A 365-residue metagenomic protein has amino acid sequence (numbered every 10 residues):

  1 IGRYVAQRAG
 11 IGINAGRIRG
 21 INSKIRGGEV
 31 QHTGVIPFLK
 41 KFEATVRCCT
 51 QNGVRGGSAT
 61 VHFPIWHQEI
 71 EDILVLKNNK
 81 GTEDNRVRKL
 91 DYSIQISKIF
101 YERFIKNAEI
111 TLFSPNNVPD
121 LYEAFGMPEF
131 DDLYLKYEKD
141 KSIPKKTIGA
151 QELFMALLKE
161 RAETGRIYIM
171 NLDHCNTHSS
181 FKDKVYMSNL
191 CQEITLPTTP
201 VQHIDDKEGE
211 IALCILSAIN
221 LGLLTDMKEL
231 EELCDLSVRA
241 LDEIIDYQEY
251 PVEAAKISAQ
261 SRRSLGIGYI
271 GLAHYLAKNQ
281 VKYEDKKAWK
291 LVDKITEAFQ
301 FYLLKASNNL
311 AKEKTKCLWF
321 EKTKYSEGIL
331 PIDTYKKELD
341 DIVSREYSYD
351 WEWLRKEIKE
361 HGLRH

Functional and structural regions predicted by a protein language model:
I1-G27, V35-F38, C48-N52, E160-A259 (+1 more regions): Function-dense linear segments that define catalytic or interfacial modules in macromolecule-processing proteins
A15-I21, V61-E69, S97, N116-E123 (+4 more regions): A glycine-rich phosphate-binding loop feature that marks nucleotide/adenosyl-phosphate handling sites
I25, C49-V61, K80-V87, T111 (+5 more regions): Inter-helical turn/loop segments and adjacent helix faces that build the functional surface of alpha-helical bundle
I25-E109, A254: Domain-level cores of phosphate- or acyl-group-handling catalytic modules
P37-K40, A44, I65-E69, D91 (+14 more regions): Generic recognition of stable, solvent-exposed alpha-helical segments in well-folded globular domains
V75-L76, D84, R88-L157, R161-T164 (+2 more regions): Polar, glycine-rich mid-to-C-terminal structural blocks that act as macromolecule-binding/assembly scaffolds
I96-F100, I105, N117-D120, G126 (+6 more regions): Terminal amphipathic helices with adjacent charged low-complexity linkers/tails
C234-K256, K282-H365: Internal maturation/activation junctions in enzymes
